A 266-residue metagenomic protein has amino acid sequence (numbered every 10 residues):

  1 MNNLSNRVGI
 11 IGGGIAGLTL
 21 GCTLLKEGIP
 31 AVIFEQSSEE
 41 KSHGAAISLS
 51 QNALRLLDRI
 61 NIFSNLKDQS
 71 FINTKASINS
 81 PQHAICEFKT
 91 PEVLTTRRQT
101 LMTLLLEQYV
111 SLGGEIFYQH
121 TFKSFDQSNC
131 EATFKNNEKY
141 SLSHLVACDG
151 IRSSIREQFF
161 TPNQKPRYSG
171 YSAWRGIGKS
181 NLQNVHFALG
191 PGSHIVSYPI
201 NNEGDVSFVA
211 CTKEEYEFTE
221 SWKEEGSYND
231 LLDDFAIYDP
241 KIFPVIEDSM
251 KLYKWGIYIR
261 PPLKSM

Functional and structural regions predicted by a protein language model:
N2-V8, T23, S50-I177, E215-N229: Conserved N-terminal helical subregion
N6, Y118, S128, P191-S193 (+2 more regions): Short beta-strand or tight-loop elements that sit immediately N-terminal to catalytic metal-binding acidic residues
V8-I10, A31: Conserved hydrophobic helix-helix packing surfaces used for dimerization/oligomerization
G12-I15: Glycine-rich Rossmann-fold phosphate-binding loop(s) that bind the pyrophosphate of adenine dinucleotide cofactors
L18: Residues forming the Rossmann-fold NAD(P)(H) cofactor-binding site
L25-A45: Glycine-rich FAD pyrophosphate-binding loop
S169-P199: Flavin-dependent oxidoreductases
N201, T212-M266: FAD/FMN-dependent oxidoreductases across multiple families
